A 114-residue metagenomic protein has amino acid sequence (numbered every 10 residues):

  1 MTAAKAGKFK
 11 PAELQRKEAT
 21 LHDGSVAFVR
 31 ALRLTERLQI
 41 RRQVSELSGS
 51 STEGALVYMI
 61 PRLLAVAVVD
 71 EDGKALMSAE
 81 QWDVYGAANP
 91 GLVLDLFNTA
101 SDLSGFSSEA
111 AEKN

Functional and structural regions predicted by a protein language model:
T2-A4, L14, S25-N114: Short, surface-exposed, charged amphipathic helix/loop patches that serve as local interaction elements
P11: A short catalytic or substrate-binding loop motif that flags glycine-/basic-rich loops and adjacent residues that bind
T20-L21: A general beta-strand register signal
